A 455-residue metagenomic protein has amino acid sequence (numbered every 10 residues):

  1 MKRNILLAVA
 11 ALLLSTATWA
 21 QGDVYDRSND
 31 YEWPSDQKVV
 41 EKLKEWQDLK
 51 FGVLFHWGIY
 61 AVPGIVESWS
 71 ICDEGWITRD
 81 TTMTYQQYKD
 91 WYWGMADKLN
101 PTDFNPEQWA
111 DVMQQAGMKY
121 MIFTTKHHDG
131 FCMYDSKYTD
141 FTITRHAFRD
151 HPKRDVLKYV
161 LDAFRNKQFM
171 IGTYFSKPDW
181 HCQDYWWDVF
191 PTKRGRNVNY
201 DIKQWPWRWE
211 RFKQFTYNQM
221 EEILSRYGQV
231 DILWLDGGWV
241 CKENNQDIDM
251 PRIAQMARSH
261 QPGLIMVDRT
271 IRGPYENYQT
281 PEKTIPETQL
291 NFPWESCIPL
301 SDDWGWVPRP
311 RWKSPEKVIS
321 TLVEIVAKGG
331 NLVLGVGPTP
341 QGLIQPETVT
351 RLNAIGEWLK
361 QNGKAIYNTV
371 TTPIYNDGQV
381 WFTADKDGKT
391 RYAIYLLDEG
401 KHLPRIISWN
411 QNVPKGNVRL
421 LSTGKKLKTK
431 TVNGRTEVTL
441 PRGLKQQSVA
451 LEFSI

Functional and structural regions predicted by a protein language model:
M1-D23: Bacterial Sec-dependent N-terminal signal peptides
Q21-I455: Mature catalytic domains of secreted/periplasmic carbohydrate-active enzymes
